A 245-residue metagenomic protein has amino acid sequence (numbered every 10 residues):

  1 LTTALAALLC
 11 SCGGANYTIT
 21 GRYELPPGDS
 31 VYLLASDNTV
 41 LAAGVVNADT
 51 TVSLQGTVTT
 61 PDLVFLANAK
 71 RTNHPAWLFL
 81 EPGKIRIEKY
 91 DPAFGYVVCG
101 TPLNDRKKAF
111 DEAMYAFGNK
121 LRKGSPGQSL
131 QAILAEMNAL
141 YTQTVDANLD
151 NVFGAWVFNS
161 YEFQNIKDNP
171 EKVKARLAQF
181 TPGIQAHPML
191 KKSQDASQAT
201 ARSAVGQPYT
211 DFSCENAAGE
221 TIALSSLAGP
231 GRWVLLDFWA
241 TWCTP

Functional and structural regions predicted by a protein language model:
L1-C10: Sec-dependent bacterial lipoprotein signal peptides
C12-Q143: A non-transmembrane, solvent-exposed segment enriched in polar/low-complexity residues
E88-P92, G183-T200: Short, structured interface segments
Y115-N119, L149-F163, K191-S193: Amphipathic alpha-helical repeat scaffolds of TPR domains
M137, Y141, N169-T181, P208-D211: Alpha-helical repeat scaffolds
K191-S226: N-terminal "domain-start" segment that seeds a small globular fold
R232-P245: Conserved redox-active cysteine motifs that mediate thiol-disulfide chemistry, especially di-cysteine Cys-X(1-2)-Cys
